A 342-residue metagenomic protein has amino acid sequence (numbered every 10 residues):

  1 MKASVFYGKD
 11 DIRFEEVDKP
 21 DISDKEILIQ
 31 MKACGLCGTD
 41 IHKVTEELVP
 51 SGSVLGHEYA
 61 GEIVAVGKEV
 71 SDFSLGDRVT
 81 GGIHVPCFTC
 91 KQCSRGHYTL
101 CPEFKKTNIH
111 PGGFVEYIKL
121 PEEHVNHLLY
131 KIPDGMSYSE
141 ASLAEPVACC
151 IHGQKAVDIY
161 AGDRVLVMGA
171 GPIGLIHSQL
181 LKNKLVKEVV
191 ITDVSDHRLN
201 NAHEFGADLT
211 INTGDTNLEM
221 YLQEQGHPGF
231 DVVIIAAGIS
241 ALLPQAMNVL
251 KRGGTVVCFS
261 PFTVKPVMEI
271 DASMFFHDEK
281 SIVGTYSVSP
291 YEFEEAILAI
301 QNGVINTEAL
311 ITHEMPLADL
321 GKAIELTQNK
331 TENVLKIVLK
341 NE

Functional and structural regions predicted by a protein language model:
A3, P244-N248, P290-E342: C-terminal hydrophobic helical "lid"/dimerization subdomain of Rossmann-like NAD(P)H-dependent oxidoreductases
Y7, D18-K19, S51-H57, S74 (+2 more regions): Short Gly/Pro-enriched turn/cap motifs at secondary-structure boundaries
P20-C34, E47-K91, P133: Glycine-rich beta-strand-centered segment in the early N-terminal region that forms part of a ligand/cofactor-binding
R78, R164, G254-T255, S281: Short glycine-centered segments of the SAM/dcSAM-binding site in methyltransferase folds
T89-M168: NAD(P)H dinucleotide-binding glycine-rich loop of Rossmann-like/cofactor-binding domains, especially the beta1-alpha1
M136-D215, M220: Mid-domain Rossmann-like dinucleotide-binding core that forms the NAD(H)/NADP(H) cofactor-binding site
V157, F205-K280: Glycine-rich cofactor phosphate-binding loops and adjacent beta1-alpha1 units of small-molecule cofactor enzyme domains
Q223, H227, V264-H313, G321-K322: C-terminal substrate-binding/catalytic core of Rossmann-like NAD(P)-dependent dehydrogenases/reductases
